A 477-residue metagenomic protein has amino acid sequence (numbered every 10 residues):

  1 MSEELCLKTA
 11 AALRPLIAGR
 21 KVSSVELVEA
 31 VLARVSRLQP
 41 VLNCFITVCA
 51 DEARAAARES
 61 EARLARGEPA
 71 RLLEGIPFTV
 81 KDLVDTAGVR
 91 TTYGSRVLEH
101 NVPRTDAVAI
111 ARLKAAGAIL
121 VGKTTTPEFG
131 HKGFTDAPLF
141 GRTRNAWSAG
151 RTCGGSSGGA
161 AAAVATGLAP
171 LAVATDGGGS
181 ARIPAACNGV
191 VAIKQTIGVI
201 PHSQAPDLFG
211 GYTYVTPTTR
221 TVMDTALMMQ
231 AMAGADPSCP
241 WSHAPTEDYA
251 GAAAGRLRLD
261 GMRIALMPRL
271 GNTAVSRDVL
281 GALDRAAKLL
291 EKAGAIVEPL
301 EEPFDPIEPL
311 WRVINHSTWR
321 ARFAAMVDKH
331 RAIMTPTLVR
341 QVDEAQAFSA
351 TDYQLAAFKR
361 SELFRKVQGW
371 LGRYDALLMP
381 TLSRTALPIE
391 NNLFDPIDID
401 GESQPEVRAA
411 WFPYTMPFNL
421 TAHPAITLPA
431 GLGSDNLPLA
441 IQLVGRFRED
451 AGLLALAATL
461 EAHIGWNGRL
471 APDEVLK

Functional and structural regions predicted by a protein language model:
M1-A55, K292-G294, R469-K477: An N-terminal boundary/leader segment
C6, G75, A87, Y214 (+4 more regions): Gly/Ser-rich, acidic/histidine-flanked active-site/gating loops
K21-E29, R58, A250-A253, R277-E301 (+4 more regions): Acyltransferase
A53, R63-L139: Acidic/His- and Gly-rich active-site-bordering loop/insert found across diverse amide/peptide-bond hydrolases
L73-Y93, A253-M267, I314-Q368, P380-L393 (+1 more regions): Short helix-loop capping/hinge segments that flank enzyme active sites or metal/cofactor-binding pockets
R96, H100, S242, L355 (+1 more regions): Short, surface-exposed loop/helix-turn segments at secondary-structure junctions that function as lids/hinges flanking
P103-D236, N419-G431, D435-A440: Short glycine/serine-rich loop segments
K194-G281, A458, H463-K477: A short helix-breaking turn/cap at a secondary-structure junction
